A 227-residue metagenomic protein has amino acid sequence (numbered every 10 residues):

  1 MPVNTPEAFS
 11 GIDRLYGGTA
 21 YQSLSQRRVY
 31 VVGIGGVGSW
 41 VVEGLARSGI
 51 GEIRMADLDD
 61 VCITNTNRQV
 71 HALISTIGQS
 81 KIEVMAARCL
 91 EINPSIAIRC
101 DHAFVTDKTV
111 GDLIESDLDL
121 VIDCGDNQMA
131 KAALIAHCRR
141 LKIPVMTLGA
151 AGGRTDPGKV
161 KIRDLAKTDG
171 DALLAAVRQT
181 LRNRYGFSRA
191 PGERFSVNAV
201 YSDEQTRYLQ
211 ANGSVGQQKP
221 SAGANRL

Functional and structural regions predicted by a protein language model:
M1-Y30: N-terminal charged helix/coil linker that caps or initiates catalytic domains
P2-V3, S25, I114-L120, G125-A133 (+3 more regions): Glycine-rich phosphate/adenylate-binding loop
V31-G33, A56: Conserved N-terminal Rossmann-fold NAD(P)-binding element of oxidoreductases
V37: Hydrophobic/small residue at the entry helix of a nucleotide-binding pocket
L45: Aromatic pocket-lining residues of Rossmann-like dinucleotide-binding sites
I50-N93: Glycine-rich phosphate-binding loop and adjoining beta1-alpha1-beta2 segment of Rossmann-like nucleotide-binding folds
G78, I82-D119, G125-Q128: A structured beta-alpha segment of the ubiquitous adenosine-cofactor-binding alpha/beta core
